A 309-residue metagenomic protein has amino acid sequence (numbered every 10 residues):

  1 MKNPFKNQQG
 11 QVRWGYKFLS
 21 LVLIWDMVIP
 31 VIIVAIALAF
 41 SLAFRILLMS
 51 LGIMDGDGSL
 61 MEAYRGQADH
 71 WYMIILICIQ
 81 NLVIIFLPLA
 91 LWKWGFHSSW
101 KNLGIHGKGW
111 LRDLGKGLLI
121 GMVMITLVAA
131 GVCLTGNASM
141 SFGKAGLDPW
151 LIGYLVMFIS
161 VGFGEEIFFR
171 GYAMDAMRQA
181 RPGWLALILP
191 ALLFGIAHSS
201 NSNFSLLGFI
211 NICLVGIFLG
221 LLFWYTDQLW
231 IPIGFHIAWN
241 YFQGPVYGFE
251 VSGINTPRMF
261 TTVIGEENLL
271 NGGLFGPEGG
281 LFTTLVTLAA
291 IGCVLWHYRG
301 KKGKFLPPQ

Functional and structural regions predicted by a protein language model:
M1-S99, G244-Q309: N-terminal, membrane-interfacial amphipathic/helix-forming hydrophobic leader that caps and precedes the first
F5, F40, F44-L76, W94-I167 (+2 more regions): Juxtamembrane helix-loop-helix connectors linking adjacent transmembrane helices in multi-pass membrane enzymes
L23, V28, I74-I75, L114-L119 (+5 more regions): Hydrophobic alpha-helical transmembrane segments
A35, G208-N268: Functionally important transmembrane alpha-helices
C78-F86, L151-L155, G164, I210-L214 (+1 more regions): Membrane-embedded alpha-helical segments of multi-pass membrane proteins, especially the transmembrane helices
I125-V128, F158, G162, P182-S199 (+1 more regions): Small-polar-interrupted transmembrane alpha-helices in polytopic inner-membrane proteins
N137-K144, A197-L206: Membrane-interface helix caps and helix-loop-helix hairpins in membrane proteins
G164-L189, L221-Q228: Membrane-interface helix/loop boundary segments of multi-pass membrane proteins
